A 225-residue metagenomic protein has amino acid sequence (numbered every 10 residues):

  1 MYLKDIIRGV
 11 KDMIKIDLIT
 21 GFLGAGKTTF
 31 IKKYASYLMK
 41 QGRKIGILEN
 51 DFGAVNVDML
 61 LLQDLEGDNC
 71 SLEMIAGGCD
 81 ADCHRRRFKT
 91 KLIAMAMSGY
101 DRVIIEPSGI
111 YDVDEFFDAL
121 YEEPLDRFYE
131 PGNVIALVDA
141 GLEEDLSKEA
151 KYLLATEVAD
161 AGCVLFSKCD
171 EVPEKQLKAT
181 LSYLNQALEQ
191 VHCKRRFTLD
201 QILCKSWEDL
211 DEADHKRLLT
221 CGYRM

Functional and structural regions predicted by a protein language model:
M1-D12: Short, Lys/Arg-enriched N-terminal segments with co-localized hydrophobic residues within the first ~10-30 amino acids
R8-G9, A54, V172-M225: C-terminal accessory "lid"/substrate-recognition subdomains
I14-T20, A25, T29-S147: Nucleotide-state-sensitive switch-loop elements of NTP-binding domains
G46, E130-V138, V158-C169, L188-W207: Conserved beta-strand/loop subsegment of P-loop NTPase cores
M97, A155-V158: A short, aliphatic-rich alpha-helical micro-motif
E123-Y129, L154-T156, L181, N185-Q190: A short alpha->loop->secondary-structure connector
E143, D170-P173: Short histidine/acidic/glycine/proline-rich micro-motifs that form metal- and phosphate-coordinating active-site loops
E149-L153: Charged helix-capping and loop-helix junction motifs
